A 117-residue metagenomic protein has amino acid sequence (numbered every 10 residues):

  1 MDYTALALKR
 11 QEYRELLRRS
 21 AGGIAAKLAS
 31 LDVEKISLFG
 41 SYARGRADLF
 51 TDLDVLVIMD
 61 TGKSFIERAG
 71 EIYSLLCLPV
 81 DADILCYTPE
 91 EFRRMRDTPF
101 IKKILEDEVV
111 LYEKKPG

Functional and structural regions predicted by a protein language model:
M1-K35, A43-L49, D60-G117: Catalytic core of pol beta-like nucleotidyltransferases
D54-V57: Short beta-strand->loop micro-motif that forms the acidic, two-metal-ion catalytic signature in nucleotide-processing
